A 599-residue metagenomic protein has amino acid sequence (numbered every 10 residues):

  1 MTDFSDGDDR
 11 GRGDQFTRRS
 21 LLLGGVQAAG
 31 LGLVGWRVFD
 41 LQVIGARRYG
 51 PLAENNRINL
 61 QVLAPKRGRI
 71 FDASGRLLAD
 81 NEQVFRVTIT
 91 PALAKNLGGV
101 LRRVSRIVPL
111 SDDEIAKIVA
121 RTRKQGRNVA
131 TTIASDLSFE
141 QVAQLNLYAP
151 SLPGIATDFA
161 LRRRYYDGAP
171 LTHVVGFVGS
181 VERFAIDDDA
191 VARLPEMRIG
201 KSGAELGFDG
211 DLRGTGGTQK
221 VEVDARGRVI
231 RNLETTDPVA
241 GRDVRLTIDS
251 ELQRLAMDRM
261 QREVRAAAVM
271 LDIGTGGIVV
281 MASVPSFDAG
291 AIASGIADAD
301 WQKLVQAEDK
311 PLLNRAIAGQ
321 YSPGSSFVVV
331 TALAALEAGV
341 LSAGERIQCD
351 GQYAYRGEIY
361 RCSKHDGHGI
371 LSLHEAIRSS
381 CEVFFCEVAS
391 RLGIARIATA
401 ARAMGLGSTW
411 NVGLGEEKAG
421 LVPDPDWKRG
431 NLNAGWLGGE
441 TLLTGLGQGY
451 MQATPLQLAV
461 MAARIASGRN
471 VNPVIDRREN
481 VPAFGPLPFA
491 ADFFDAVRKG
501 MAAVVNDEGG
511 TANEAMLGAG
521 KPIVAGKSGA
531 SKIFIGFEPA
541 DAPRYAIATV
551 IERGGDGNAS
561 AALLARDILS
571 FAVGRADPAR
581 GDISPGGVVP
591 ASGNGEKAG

Functional and structural regions predicted by a protein language model:
M1-F16, A28-G32: N-terminal secretory signal peptides
G7, V223-L233, G274-S326, V330-R553 (+2 more regions): Beta-lactam-recognizing serine transpeptidase/beta-lactamase-like catalytic domain environment
R18-L22, V26: N-terminal export leaders
V38-L60: Aromatic-capped interface at the extracytoplasmic side of an N-terminal signal-anchor transmembrane helix
V62-K66, G216, R262-A266: Short, small/polar residue-rich loop motifs at catalytic or cofactor-binding pockets
I89, L93, G99-R106, K117-G241 (+3 more regions): Small/polar-residue-rich segments within soluble enzyme cores
R228-A266: Conserved, well-ordered alpha-helix/loop/beta-strand core segments that scaffold catalytic motifs
V481-G485, L564-G599: Short, gly/Ser/Thr-rich active-site loops of penicillin-recognizing serine hydrolases
